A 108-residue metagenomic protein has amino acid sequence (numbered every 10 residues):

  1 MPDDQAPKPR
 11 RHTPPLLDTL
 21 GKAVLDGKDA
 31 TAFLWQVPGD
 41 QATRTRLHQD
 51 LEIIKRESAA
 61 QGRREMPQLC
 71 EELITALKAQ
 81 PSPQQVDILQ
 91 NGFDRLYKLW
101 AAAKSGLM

Functional and structural regions predicted by a protein language model:
M1-P2, H48: Intrinsically disordered, low-complexity regulatory regions of eukaryotic regulatory proteins
P2-L34, E57-R64, Q80-M108: Amphipathic, coiled-coil-like alpha-helical segments
G39-Q80: Extended, amphipathic alpha-helices with heptad-repeat/coiled-coil or helix-bundle character that serve as
